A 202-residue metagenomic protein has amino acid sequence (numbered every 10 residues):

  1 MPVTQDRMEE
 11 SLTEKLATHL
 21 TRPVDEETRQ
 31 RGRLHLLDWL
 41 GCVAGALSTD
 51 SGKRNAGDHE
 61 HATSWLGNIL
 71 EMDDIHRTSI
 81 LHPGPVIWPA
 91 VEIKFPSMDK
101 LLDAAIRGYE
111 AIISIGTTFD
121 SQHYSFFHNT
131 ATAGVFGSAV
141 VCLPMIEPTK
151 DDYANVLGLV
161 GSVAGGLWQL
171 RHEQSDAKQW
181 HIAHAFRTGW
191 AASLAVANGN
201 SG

Functional and structural regions predicted by a protein language model:
P2-G202: N-terminal core-entry segment
